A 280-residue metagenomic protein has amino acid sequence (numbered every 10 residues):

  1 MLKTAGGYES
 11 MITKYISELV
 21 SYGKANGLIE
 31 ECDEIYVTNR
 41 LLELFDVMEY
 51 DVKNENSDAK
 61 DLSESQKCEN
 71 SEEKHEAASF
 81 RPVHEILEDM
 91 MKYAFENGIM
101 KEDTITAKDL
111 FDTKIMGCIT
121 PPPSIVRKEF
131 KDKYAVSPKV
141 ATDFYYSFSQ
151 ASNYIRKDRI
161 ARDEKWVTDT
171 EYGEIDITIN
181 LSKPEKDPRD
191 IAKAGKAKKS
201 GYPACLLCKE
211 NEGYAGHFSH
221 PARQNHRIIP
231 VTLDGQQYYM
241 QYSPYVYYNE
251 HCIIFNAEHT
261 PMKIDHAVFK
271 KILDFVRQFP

Functional and structural regions predicted by a protein language model:
M1-H266: Active-site microenvironments that recognize anionic phosphate/pyrophosphate groups
I264-F279: Long, well-ordered alpha-helical scaffolding segments within enzyme catalytic domains, especially pronounced
